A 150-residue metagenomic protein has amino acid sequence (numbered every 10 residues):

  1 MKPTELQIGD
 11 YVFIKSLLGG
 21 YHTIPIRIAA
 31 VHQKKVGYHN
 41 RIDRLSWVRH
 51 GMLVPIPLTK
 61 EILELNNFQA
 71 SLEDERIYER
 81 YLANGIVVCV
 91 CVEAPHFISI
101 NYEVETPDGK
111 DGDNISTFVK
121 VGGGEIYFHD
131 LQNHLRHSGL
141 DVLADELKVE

Functional and structural regions predicted by a protein language model:
P3-L17: Short coil-to-beta transition motif at edge beta-strands of beta-rich domains
Y11, G19-K34: Short beta-strand-centered aromatic/proline hotspots
L17-Y21, K60-I62, E75-A83: Short, solvent-exposed secondary-structure boundary motifs
A30-V48, L72-G123: Acidic, low-complexity, intrinsically disordered interaction modules
D43-Q69, T117-D141: Intrinsically disordered, low-complexity, charged/polar segments
G139-E150: Charged phosphate-binding loop/patch that engages nucleotide di/tri-phosphates or the phosphate backbone of nucleic
